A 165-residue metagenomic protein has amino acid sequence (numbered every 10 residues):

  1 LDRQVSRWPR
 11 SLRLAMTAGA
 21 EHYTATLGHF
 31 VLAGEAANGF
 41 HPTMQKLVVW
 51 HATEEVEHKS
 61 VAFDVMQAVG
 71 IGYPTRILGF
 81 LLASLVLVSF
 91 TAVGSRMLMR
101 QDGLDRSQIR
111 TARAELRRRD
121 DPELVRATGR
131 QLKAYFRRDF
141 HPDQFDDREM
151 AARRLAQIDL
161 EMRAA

Functional and structural regions predicted by a protein language model:
L1-A165: Non-heme di-metal
